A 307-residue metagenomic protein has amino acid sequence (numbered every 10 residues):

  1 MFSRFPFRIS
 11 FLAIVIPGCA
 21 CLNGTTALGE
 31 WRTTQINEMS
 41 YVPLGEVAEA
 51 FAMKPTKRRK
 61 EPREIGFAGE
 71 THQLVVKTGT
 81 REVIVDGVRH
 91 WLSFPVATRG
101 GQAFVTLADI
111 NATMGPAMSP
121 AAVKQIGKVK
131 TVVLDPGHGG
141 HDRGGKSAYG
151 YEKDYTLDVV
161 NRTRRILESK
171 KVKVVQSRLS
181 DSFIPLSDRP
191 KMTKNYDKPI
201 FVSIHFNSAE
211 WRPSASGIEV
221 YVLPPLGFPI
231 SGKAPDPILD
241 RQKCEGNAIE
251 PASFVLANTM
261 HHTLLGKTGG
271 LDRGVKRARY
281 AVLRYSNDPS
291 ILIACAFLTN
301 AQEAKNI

Functional and structural regions predicted by a protein language model:
F2, C21-H141, G145-A148, D158 (+2 more regions): Primary recognition of N-terminal secretory signal peptides and signal-anchoring hydrophobic helices
F2-L12: Bacterial N-terminal signal peptides that target proteins for export
R8, C19, P237-L239: Intrinsically disordered, low-complexity segments enriched in proline/serine/threonine
S10-N23: Bacterial N-terminal signal peptides
G150-I307: Active-site-proximal helix/loop segments of hydrolytic enzymes
